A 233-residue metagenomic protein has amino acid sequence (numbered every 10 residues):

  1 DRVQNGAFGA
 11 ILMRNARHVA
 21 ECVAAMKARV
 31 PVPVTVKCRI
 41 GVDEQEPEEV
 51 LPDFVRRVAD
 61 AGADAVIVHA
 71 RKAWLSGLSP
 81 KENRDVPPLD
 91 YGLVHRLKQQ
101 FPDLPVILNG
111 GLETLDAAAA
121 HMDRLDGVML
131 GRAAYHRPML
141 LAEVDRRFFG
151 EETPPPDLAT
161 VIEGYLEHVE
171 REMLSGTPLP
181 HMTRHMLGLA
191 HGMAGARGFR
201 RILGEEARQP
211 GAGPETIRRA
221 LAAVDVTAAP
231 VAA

Functional and structural regions predicted by a protein language model:
D1, R39-I40: Short, glycine/charge-rich beta-strand/loop segments that flank catalytic centers and engage negatively charged groups
D1-G9, V58-I67: A structural preference for short, pocket-lining loop segments at secondary-structure junctions
D1-H18, E48-E49, G77-D90, E151-E152: Glycine-rich tight-turn/loop motif centered on a GG-T
N15-A16, V68, R137: Short, solvent-exposed helix-helix connector turns and helix-capping sites enriched in acidic/polar residues
E21-A24, A28-P31, V42-E44, E48-A65 (+3 more regions): Alpha/beta catalytic cores of nucleotide-metabolism and tRNA/nucleoside-modifying enzymes
V36-K37, L108: Structural beta-sheet core signal
R71-K72: Short, ordered loop/turn segments at secondary-structure junctions
